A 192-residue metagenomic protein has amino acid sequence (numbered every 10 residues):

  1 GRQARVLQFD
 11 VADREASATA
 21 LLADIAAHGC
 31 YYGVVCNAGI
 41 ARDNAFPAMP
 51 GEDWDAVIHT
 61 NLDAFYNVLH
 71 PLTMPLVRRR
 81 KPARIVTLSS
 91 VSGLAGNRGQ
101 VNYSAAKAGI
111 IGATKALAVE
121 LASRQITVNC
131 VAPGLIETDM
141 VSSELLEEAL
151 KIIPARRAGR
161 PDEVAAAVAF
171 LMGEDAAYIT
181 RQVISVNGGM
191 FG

Functional and structural regions predicted by a protein language model:
V35, A122, T127, I179-R181: Short, small/polar-rich loop/turn modules that mediate ligand/substrate recognition or access, typified
A45-F46, P50-I58, A149: Substrate-binding pocket helix/loop in short-chain dehydrogenase/reductase
P47, A95-V101, S123-R124, R156 (+1 more regions): Active-site loop immediately N-terminal to the catalytic Tyr-X3-Lys motif of short-chain dehydrogenase/reductase
L69, A106, T114: Active-site helix of classical SDR
M74, V119-S123, A177: Alpha-helical segment proximal to the catalytic Tyr-Lys
S90: Residue(s) in the substrate-gating loop at a strand-loop-helix junction that position the organic substrate next
A95, A169, T180-G192: Short C-terminal tail/terminal secondary-structure segment of NAD(P)H-dependent dehydrogenase/reductase domains
